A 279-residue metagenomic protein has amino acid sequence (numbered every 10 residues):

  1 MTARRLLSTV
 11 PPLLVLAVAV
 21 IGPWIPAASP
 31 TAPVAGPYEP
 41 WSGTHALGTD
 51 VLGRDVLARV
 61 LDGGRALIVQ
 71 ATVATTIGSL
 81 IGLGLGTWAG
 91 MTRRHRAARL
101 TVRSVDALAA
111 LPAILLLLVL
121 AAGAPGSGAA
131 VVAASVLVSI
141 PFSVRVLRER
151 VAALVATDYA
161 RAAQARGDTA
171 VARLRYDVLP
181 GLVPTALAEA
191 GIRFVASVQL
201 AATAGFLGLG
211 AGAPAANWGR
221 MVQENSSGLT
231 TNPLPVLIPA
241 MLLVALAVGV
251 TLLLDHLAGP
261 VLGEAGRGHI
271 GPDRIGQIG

Functional and structural regions predicted by a protein language model:
M1-T31, S104, L108, A188: N-terminal signal-anchor/first transmembrane alpha helix
L13, R65-I81, V171-A204: Transmembrane alpha-helices
G22-I25, Q70-D106, L118: Transmembrane-helix boundary motif in ABC transporter permease subunits
A46, D50, R94-E149, A153 (+1 more regions): Generic hydrophobic transmembrane alpha-helix motif, especially the helices
R54-V69, A89, R93-V102, V155-A156 (+1 more regions): Amphipathic cytosolic juxtamembrane alpha-helices at the membrane-cytosol interface of multi-pass membrane transporters
A109, A122-G123, L200-L242: Glycine-rich helix-loop "coupling/hinge" segments at transmembrane-helix boundaries in multipass transporters
L118, S127, V132, V136 (+1 more regions): Non-cytoplasmic
V138, P184, G191-I192, P233-G279: C-terminal transmembrane helix and the adjacent membrane-cytosol boundary/short C-terminal tail of inner/organellar
